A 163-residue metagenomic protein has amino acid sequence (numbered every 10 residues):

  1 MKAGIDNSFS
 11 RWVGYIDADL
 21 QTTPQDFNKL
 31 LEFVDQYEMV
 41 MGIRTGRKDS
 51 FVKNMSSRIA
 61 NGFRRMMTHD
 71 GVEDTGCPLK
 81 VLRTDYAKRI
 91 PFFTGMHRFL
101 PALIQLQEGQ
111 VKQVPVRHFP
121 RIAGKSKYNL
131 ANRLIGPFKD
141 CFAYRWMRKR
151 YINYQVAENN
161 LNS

Functional and structural regions predicted by a protein language model:
M1-F51, D85, L106, V111-V114 (+1 more regions): Structured catalytic core of nucleotide-sugar glycosyltransferases
G4, K29, G62, H69 (+1 more regions): Hydrophobic helical membrane-anchoring modules
S8, W12, V40, D74 (+2 more regions): Short glycine/serine/threonine-biased micro-segments
D17, R44, L79, T94 (+1 more regions): Residues that line or immediately flank small-molecule/substrate-binding pockets and catalytic motifs
Q21, C77, P91-F92: Residue-level marker of alpha-helix boundaries and capping positions
D35-K88, K139-F142, W146: Short, flexible, basic/aromatic active-site loop/helix in glycosyltransferases
